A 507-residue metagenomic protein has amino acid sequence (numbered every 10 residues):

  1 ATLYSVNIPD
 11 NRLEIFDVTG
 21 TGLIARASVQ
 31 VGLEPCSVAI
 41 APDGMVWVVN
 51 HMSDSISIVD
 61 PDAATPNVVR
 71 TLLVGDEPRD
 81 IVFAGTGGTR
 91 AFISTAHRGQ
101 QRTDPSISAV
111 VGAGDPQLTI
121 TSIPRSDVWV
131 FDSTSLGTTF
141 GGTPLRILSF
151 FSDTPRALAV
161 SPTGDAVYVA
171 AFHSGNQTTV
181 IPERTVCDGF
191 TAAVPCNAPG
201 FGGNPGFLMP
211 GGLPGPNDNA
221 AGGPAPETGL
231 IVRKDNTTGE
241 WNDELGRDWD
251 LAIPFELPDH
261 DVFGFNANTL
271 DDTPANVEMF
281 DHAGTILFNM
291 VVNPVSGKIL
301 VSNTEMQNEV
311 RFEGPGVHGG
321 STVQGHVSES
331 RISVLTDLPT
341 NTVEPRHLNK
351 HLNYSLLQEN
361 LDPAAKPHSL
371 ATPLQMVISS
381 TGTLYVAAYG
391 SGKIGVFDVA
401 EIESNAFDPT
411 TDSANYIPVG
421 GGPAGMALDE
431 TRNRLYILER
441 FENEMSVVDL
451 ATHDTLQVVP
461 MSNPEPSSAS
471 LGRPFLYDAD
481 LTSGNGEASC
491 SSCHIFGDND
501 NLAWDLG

Functional and structural regions predicted by a protein language model:
T2-S5, M45-V48, R90-F92, A166-Y168 (+3 more regions): Conserved beta-propeller blade signature
P9, T19, M52, H97-R98 (+6 more regions): Residue-level signature of beta-propeller blades and closely related beta-rich strand-turn architectures in secreted
F16-T21, D60-A64, D132-T139, T185 (+4 more regions): Short loop/turn segments immediately following beta-strands, especially the blade-tip and inter-blade linker loops
I40-D43, F83-G88, P162-G164, N293-S296 (+2 more regions): Residue-level detector of Asp-centered blade-edge/turn motifs that repeat once per structural unit in beta-propeller
S94-S122, A170-E256, V301-S330: Short, conserved, GDST-rich strand-edge loop motifs in beta-rich repeat architectures
F140-F150, T191-L245, D250, L257 (+5 more regions): Surface-exposed loop and turn segments in beta-propeller and other repeat-based domains that flank or scaffold
T482-G497: The canonical Cys-X-X-Cys-His
